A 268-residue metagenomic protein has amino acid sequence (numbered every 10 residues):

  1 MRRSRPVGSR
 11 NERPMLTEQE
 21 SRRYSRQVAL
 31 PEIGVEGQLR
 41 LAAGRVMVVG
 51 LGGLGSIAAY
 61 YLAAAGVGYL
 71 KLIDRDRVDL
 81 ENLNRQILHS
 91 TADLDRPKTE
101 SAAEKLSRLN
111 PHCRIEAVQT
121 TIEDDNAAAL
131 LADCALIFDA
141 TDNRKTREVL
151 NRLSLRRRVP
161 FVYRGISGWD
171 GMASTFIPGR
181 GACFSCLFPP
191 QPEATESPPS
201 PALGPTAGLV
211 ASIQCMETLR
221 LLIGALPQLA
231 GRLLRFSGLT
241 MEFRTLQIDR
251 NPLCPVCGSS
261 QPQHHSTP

Functional and structural regions predicted by a protein language model:
R2-P268: Adenine nucleotide-associated cytosolic modules
